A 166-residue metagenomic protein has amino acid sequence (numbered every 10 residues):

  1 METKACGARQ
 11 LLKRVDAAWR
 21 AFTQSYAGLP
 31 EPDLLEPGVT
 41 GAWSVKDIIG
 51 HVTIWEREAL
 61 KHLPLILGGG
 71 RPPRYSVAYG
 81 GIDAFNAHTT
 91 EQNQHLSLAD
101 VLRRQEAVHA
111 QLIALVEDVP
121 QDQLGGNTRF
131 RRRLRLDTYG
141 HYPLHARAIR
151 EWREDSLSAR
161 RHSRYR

Functional and structural regions predicted by a protein language model:
M1-A8, E91-H95, N127, R131: A short, mixed-charge helix-start or loop-turn motif at secondary-structure junctions
E2-E31, I54, E58-L65, G140: Alpha-helical bundle segments that constitute or directly flank the non-heme di-iron/ferroxidase center
C6-Q10, W43, D47, H88 (+1 more regions): Positions in alpha-helical segments
L11, P37, T90, V101 (+1 more regions): Generic anion/oxyanion-binding catalytic loop in active/binding sites
R14, A18, G81-Q123: Acidic/histidine-rich alpha-helical segments that form the ligand environment of transition-metal centers
D16, L35-A84, I113, V119-R166: Short, contiguous alpha-helical
S25, V108-Q111, F130: Terminal low-complexity, poorly structured segments
